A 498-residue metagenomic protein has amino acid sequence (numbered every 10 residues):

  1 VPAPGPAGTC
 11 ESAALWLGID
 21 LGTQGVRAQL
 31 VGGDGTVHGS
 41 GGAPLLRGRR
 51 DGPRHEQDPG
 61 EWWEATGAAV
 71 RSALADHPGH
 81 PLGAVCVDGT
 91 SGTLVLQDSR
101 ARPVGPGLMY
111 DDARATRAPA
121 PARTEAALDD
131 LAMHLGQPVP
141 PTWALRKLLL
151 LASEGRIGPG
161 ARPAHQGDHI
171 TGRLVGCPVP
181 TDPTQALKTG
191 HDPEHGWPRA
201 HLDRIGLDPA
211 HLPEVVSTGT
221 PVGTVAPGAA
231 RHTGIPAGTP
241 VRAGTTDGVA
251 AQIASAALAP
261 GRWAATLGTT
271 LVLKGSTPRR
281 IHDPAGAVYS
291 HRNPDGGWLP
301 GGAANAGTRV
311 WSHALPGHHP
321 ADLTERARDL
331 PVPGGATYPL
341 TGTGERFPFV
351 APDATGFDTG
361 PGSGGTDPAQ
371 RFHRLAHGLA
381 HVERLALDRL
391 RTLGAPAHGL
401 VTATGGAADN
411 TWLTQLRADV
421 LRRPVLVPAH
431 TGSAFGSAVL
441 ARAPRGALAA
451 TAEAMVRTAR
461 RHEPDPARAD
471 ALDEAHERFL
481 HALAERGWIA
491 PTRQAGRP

Functional and structural regions predicted by a protein language model:
V1-P106, M133, P159, A230-R231 (+3 more regions): N-terminal glycine/serine-rich phosphate-binding loop of ATP-dependent small-molecule kinases, especially carbohydrate
L17-G18, T116, R123-L135, L145-H165 (+6 more regions): Active-site core segments that coordinate phosphate-bearing ligands/cofactors across diverse enzyme families
G35, D58, V85, D112 (+3 more regions): Residue-level signal for inorganic ion chemistry
R54-E56, L128-P138, H211-L212: Short glycine/proline- and acidic residue-enriched helix-loop micro-motifs that form flexible lids or anion-recognition
A75-Y110, G136-T142, G167, T171-H191 (+2 more regions): Short beta-strand-loop/turn "lid" adjacent to the catalytic site in phosphate-handling enzymes
H80, A210, P396: Structured loop/turn residues at beta-strand edges in well-structured enzyme cores
L108, P140, T218, A243 (+2 more regions): Glycine- and other small-residue-rich loops at beta-strand/loop junctions that grip anionic moieties
